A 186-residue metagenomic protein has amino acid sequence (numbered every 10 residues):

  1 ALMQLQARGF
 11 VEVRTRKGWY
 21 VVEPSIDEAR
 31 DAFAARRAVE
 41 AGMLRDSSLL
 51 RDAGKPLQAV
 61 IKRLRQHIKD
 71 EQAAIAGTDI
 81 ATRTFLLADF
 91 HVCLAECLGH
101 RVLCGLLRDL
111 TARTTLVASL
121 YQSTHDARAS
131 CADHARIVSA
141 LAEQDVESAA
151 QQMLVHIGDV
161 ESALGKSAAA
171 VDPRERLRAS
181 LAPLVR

Functional and structural regions predicted by a protein language model:
A1-L49, G165-R186: Short linear motifs at protein or domain termini
A7, V11-E12, L110-A112, D126-A127: Mobile beta-alpha loop/short-helix "lid" or hinge segments that flank ligand
D27, A32, R36, G54-S119 (+2 more regions): Conserved amphipathic alpha-helical segments that form helical-bundle/coiled-coil interaction surfaces
G42, L116-V117, S162: Alpha-solenoid helical repeat scaffolds
D46, C93, C97, A163: Short alpha-helical functional segments enriched in proximate histidine and acidic residues
S48-L49, G99, S123-T124: Short helix-capping/hinge motifs at transmembrane helix termini and TM-loop junctions
S123-R186: C-terminal regulatory/effector modules of DNA-binding transcriptional regulators
